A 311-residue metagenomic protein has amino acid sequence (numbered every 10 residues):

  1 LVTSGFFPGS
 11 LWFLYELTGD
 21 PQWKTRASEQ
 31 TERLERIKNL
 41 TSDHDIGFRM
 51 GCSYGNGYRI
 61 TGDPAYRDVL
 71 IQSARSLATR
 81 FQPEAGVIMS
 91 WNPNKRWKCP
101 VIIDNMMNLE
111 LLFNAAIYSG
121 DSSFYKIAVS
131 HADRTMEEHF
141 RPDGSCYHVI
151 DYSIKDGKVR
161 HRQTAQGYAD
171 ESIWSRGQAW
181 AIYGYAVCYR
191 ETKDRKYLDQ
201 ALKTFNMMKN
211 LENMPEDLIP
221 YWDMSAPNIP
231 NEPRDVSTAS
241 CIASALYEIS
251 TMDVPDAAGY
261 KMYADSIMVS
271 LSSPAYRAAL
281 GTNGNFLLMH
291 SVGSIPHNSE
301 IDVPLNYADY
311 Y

Functional and structural regions predicted by a protein language model:
L1-Y311: Glycan-recognition and catalytic cores of secretory/periplasmic carbohydrate-active enzymes
